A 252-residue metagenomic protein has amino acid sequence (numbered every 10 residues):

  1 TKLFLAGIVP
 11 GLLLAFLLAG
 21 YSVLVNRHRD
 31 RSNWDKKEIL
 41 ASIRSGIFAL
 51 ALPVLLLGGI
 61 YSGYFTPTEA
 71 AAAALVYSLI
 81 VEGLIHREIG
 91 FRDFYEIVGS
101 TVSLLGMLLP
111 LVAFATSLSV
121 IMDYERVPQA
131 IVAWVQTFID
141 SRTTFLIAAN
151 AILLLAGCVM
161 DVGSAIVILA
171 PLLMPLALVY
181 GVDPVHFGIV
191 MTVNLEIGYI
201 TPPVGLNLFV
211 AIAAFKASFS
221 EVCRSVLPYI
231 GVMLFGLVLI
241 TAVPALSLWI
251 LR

Functional and structural regions predicted by a protein language model:
T1-R252: Alpha-helical transmembrane segments of multi-pass membrane transport proteins
